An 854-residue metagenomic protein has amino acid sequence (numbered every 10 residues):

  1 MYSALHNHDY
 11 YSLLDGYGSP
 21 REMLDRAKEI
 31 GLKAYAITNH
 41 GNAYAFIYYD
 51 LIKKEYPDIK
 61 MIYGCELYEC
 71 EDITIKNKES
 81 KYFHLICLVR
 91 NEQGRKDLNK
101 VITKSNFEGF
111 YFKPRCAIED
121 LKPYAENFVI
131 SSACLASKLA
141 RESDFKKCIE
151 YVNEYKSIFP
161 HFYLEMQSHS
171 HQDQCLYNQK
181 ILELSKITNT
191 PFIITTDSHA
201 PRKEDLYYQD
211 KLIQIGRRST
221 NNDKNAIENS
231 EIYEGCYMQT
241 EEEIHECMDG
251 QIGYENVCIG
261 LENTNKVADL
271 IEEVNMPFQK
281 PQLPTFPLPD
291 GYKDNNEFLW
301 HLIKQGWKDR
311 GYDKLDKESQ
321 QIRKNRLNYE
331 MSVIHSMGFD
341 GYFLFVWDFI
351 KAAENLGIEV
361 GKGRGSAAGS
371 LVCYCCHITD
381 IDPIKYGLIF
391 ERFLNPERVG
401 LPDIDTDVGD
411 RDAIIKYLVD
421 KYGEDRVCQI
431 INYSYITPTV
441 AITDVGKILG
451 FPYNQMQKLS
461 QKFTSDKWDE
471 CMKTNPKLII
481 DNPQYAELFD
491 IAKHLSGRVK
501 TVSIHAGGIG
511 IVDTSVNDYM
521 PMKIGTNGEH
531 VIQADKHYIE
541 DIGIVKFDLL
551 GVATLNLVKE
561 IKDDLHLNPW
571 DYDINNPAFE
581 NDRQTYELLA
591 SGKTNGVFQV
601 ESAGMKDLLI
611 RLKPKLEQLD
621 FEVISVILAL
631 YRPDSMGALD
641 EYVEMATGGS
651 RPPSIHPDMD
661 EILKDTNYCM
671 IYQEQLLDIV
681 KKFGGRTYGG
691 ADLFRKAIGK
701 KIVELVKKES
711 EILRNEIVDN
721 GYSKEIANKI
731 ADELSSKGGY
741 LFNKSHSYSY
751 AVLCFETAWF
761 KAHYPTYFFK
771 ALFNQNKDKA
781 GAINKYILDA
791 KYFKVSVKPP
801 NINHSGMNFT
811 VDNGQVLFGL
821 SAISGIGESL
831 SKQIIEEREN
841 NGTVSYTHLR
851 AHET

Functional and structural regions predicted by a protein language model:
Y2-I37, G41-Y56, K100-K203, E255-V257 (+1 more regions): Domain-core and long-helix interface of multi-subunit machines
A34-I37, A200, K211, T220 (+3 more regions): Noncatalytic, beta-rich nucleic-acid-contacting surfaces in large DNA/RNA-processing enzymes
A43-P57, K76, Y207-D210, Y374-I384: Glycine-rich loop at the start of a catalytic domain that most often binds anionic cofactors/ligands
Y48-I62, Y68-E69, I73-E108: Hydrophobic or amphipathic alpha-helical targeting/insertion segments
I59, I259-F286, Y435: Structural signature of the thiamine diphosphate
K78-E79, K122-P123, T501-S503: Solvent-exposed alpha-helices and their adjacent loops that cap or buttress functional pockets in soluble metabolic
Q214-R217, N222-N265, P396-Y422: Phosphate/diphosphate-binding loops
H852-T854: Positively charged, low-complexity/disordered segments
